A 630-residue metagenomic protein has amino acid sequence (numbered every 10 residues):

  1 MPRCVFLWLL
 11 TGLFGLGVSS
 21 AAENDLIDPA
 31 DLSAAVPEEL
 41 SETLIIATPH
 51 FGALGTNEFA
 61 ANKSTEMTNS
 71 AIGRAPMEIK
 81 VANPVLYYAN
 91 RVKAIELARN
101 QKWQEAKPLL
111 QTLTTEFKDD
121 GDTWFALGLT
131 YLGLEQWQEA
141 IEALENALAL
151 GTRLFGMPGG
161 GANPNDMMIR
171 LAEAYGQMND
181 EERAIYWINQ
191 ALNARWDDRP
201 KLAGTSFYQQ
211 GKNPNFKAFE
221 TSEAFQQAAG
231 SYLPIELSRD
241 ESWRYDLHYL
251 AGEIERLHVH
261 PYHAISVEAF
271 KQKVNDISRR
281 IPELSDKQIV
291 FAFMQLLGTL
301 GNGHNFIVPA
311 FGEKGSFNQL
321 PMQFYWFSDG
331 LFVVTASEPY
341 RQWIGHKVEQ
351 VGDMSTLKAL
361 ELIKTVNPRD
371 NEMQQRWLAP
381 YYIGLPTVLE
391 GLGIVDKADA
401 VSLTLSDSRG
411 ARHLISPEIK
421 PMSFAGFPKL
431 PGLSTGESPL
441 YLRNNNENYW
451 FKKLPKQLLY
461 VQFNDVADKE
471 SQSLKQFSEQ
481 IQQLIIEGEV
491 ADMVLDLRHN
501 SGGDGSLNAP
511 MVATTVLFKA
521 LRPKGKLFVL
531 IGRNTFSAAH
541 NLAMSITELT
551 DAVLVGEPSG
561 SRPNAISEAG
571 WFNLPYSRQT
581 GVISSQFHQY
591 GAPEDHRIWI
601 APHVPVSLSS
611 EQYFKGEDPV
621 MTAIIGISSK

Functional and structural regions predicted by a protein language model:
A21, I45, N57, N69-A82 (+7 more regions): Flexible, low-complexity junctional segments that flank or bridge functional domains
R99-N100, G133, Q177: Register position in tetratricopeptide repeats
H346, E487-V494, R498-S629: Conserved acidic, small-residue-rich alpha-beta core segments centered on
